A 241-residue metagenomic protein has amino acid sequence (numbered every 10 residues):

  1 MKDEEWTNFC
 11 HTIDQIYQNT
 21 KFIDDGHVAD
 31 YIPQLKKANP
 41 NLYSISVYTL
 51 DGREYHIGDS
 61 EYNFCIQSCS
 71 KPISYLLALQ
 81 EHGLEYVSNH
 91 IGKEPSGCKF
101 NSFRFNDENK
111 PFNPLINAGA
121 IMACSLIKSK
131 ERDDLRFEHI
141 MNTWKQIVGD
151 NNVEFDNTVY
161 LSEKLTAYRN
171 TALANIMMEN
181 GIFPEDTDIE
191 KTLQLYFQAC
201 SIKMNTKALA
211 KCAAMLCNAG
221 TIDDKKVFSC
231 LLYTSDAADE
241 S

Functional and structural regions predicted by a protein language model:
M1-D25, A78-A199: Active-site-adjacent helix/loop patches that line small-molecule binding or acyl-intermediate pockets
K21-I57: A short, well-structured edge-of-sheet supersecondary motif
A29, E154-N157, D223-K226: Flexible, glycine/charged-enriched surface loops at secondary-structure junctions
D51-G52, C65-V87, C212: Active-site SXXK
E61-N63: A short acidic/small-residue loop/turn micro-motif
P72, K203-T221: Active-site-proximal alpha-helical segments within enzyme catalytic domains
G220-L232: Conserved active-site-proximal loop/helix segments of enzymes involved in bacterial cell-wall and related
Y233-S241: Single conserved hydrophobic/aromatic residue that forms the stacking wall/gate of nucleotide- or nucleobase-binding
